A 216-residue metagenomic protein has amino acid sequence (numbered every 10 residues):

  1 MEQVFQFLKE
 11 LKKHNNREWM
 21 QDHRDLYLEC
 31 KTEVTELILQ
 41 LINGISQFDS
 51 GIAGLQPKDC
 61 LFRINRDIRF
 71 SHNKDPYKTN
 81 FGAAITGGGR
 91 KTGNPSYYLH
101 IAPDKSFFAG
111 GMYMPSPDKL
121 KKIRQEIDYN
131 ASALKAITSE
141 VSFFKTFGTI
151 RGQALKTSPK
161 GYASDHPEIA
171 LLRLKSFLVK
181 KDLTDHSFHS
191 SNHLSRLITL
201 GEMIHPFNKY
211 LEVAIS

Functional and structural regions predicted by a protein language model:
E2-Y27, V179-H193: Short His/Asp/Glu-rich catalytic/ion-coordination signatures at enzyme active sites or charged loops
K13-F48, L200-S216: Contiguous, amphipathic alpha-helical segments that mediate oligomerization or scaffolding in large protein assemblies
Y27-C30, V34, L120-I123, I127-I137 (+3 more regions): Amphipathic alpha-helical coiled-coil segments
I38, I42-G89, K105: Extended, charge-rich alpha-helical segments
G54-L55, I68-H72, A83, G87-T92 (+4 more regions): Conserved, charge-rich beta-strand/loop surface module that forms ligand/interface-binding patches within domains
R69-D128: Aromatic- and glycine-enriched beta-alpha-beta binding-site module
P103-T157, G161-Y162: Compact, glycine/acidic-enriched structural inserts
H166-S216: Charge-rich, low-complexity terminal tails
